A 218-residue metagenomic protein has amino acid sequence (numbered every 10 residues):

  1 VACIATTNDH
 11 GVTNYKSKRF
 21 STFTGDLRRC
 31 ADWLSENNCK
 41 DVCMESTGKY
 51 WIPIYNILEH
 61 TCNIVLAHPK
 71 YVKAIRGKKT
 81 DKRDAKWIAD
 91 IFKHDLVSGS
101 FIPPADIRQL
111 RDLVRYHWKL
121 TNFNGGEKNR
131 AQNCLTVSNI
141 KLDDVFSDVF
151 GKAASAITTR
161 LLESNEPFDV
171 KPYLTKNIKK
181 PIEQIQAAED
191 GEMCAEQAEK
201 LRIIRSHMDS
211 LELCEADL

Functional and structural regions predicted by a protein language model:
V1-L218: A detector of single, family-specific signature residues that are central to catalytic or substrate-handling motifs
